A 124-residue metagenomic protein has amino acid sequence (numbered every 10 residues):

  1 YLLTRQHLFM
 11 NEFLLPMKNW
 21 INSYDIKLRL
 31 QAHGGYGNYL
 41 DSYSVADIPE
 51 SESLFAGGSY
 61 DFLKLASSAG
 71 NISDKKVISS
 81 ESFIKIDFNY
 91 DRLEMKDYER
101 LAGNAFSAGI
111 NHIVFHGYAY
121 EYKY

Functional and structural regions predicted by a protein language model:
Y1-K27, Y36-Y39: Active-site neighborhood of glycoside hydrolase catalytic domains
Y24-Y124: Hydrophobic targeting/anchoring helices
